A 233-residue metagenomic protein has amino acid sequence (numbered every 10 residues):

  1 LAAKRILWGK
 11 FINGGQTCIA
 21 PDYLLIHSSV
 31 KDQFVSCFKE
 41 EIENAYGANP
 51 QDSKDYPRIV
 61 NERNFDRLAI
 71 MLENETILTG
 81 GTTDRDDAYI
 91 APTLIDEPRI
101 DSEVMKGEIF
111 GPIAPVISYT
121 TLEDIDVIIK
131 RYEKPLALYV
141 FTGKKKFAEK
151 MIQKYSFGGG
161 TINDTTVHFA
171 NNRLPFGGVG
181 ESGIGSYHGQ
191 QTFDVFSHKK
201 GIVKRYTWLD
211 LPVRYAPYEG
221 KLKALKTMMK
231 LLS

Functional and structural regions predicted by a protein language model:
L1-I100, I162, A224, K230-L231: ALDH superfamily catalytic-core signature
Y89-S233: Conserved C-terminal structural/oligomerization subdomain of aldehyde/semialdehyde dehydrogenase
